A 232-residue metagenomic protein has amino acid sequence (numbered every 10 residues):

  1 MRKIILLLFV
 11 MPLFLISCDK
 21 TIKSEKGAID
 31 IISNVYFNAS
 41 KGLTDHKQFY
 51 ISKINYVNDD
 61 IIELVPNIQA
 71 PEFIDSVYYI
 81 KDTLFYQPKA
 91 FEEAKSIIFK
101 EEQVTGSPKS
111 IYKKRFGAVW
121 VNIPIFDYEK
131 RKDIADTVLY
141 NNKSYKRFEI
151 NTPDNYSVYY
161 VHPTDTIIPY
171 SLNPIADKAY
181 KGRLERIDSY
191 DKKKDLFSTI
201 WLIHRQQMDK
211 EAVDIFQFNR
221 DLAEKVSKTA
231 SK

Functional and structural regions predicted by a protein language model:
R2-F9: Sec-dependent signal peptide recognition, specifically the positively charged N-region followed immediately by
V10-M11, A135: Exposed boundary/loop context
F14-S17: C-terminal motif of bacterial Sec signal peptides marking the signal peptidase cleavage site
D19-T21: Bacterial signal peptide processing site
S24-K232: Extended soluble regions of mature proteins
